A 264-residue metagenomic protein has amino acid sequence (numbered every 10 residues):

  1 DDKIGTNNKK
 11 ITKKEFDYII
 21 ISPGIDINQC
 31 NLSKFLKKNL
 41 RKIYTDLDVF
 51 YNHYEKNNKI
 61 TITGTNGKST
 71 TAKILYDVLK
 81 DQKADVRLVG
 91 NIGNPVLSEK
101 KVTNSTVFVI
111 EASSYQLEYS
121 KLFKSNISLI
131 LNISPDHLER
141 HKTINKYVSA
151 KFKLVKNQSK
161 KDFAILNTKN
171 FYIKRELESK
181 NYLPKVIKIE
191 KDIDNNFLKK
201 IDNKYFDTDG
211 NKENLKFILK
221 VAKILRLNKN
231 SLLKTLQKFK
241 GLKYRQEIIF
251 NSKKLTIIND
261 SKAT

Functional and structural regions predicted by a protein language model:
D1-T45, V49, L227: N-terminal leader/targeting and accessory segments in enzymes
K3-T6, Y44-V49, N181-N196, L233-Q237 (+1 more regions): Beta-strand->loop->alpha-helix junctions that form or flank phosphate-binding loops in nucleotide-handling enzymes
T6, K42-D46, V86-N91, V109-I110 (+2 more regions): General beta-strand structural signal in soluble alpha/beta enzymes
I19, I62, N91, L131 (+5 more regions): Residue-level signal for inorganic ion chemistry
L36-L40, D46-G90: Walker A (P-loop) phosphate-binding motif
A84-N104: Conserved substrate/cofactor phosphate-moiety recognition/catalytic segment in nucleotide-dependent phosphotransferases
D85, K204-T264: Nucleotide phosphate-binding/pyrophosphate-handling subdomain across enzymes that bind or process nucleotide phosphates
V102-K188, I193-D207: Flexible active-site lid/hinge loop adjacent to a nucleotide/diphosphate and Mg2+-phosphate binding pocket
